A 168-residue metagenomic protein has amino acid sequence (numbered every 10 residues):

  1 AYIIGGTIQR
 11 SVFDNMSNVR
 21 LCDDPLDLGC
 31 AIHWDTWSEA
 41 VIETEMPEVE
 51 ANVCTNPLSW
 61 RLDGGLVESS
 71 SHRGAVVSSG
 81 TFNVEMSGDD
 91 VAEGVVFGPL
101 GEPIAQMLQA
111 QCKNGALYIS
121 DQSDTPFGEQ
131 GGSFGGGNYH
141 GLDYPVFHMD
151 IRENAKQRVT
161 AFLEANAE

Functional and structural regions predicted by a protein language model:
Y2-E129, F134-N138, L142, A165: Surface cap/lid and interfacial helix-loop subdomains adjacent to catalytic sites that gate substrate access
G132-E168: C-terminal helical/tail subdomains of lipid-metabolizing enzymes
